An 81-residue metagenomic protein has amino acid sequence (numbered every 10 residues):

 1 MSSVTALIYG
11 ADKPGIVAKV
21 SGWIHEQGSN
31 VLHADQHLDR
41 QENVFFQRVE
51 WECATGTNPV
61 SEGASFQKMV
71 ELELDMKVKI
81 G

Functional and structural regions predicted by a protein language model:
M1-G81: A conserved regulatory-domain signal marking ACT and ACT-like small-molecule sensing domains and adjacent regulatory
